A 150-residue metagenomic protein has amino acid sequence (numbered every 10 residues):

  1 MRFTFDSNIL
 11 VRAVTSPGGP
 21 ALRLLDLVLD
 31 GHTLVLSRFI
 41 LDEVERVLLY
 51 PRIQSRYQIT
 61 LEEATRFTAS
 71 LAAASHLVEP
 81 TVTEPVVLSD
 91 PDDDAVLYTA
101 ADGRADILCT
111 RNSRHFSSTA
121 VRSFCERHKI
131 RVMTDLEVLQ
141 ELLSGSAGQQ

Functional and structural regions predicted by a protein language model:
M1-L36: Short, well-structured N-terminal submotif of metal-dependent ribonuclease cores
I9-L10, I40, A95, R114-H115 (+1 more regions): Alpha-helix capping/helix-boundary segments
V11-A13, Y57, T83-S89: Short, flexible loop segments at the rims of nucleotide/cofactor-binding pockets, characterized by
V14-T15, L48, A120: Short, flexible helix/strand-to-coil boundary loops that buttress conserved ligand/catalytic motifs in alpha/beta
D26, T99, F124: Hydrophobic/aromatic ligand-binding patch that stacks against planar heteroaromatic rings of cofactors or nucleotides
L27-V82: PIN-domain endoribonuclease scaffold, especially VapC-family toxins
S70-R111, T119: Active-site neighborhoods of divalent-metal-dependent phosphate/nucleic-acid chemistry enzymes
G103-I107, S113-Q150: Acidic, PIN/NYN-like endoribonuclease modules and their adjacent C-terminal/linker elements
